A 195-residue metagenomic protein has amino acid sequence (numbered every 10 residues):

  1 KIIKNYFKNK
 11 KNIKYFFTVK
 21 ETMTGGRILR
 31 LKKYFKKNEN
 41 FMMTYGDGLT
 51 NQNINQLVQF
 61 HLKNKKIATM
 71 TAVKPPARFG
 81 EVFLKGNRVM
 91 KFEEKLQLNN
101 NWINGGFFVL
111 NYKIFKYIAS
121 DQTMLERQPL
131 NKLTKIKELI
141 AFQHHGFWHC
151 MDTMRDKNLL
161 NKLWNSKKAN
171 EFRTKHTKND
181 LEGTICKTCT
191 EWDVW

Functional and structural regions predicted by a protein language model:
K1-Y45, Q56, Y117, T153 (+1 more regions): Conserved N-terminal catalytic core of the sugar/cofactor nucleotidyltransferase
T18, T71-A72, F92: Generic beta-sheet signal
F35, L62-K63: Short, conserved loop/helix-junction motifs that constitute active-site signature segments in enzyme catalytic cores
F41-M42, L49, I54-L62, P75-A77 (+2 more regions): Catalytic-core segments of class I nucleotidyltransferases/pyrophosphorylases that form NMP-activated intermediates
N64-K74: A short, conserved acidic/glycine-rich loop-to-beta-strand motif that forms the donor nucleotide-sugar/metal
E81-L84: Active-site and channel-lining beta-strand-loop segments that bind or position nucleotide-derived/phosphorylated
C186-C189: Cysteine-centered motifs
